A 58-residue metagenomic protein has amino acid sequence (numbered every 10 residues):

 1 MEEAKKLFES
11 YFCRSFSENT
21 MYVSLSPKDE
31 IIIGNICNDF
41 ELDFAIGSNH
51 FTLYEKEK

Functional and structural regions predicted by a protein language model:
M1-K58: Extended substrate/RNA-proximal surfaces in nucleic-acid metabolism proteins
